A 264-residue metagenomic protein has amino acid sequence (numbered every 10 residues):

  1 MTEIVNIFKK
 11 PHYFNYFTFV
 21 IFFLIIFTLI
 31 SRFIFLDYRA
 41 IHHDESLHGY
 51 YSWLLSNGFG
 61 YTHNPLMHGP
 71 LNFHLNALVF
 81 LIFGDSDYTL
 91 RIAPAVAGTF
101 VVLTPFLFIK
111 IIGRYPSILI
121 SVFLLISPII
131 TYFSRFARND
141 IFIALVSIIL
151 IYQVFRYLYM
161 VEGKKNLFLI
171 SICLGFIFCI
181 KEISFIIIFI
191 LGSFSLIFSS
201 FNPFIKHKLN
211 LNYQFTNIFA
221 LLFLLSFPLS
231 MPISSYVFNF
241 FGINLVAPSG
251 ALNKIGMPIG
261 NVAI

Functional and structural regions predicted by a protein language model:
M1-I264: Membrane-integral, polyisoprenol-dependent glycosyltransferases of the GT-C/oligosaccharyltransferase superfamily
